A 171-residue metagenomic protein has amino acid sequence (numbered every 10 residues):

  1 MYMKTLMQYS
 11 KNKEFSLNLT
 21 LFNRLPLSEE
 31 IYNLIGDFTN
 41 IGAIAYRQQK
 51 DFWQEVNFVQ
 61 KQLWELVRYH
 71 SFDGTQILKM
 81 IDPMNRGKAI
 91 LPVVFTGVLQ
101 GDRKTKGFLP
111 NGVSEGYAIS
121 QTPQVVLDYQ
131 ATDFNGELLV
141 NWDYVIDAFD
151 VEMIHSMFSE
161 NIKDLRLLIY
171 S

Functional and structural regions predicted by a protein language model:
M1-T5, I41, E160: Short amphipathic alpha-helical face segments that pack within enzyme cores and frequently flank/anchor catalytic
M7, Y32, N85, I119-Q121 (+1 more regions): Generic marker of residues within folded, mature protein domains
Y9-E115, I146-D150: His-Asp-centered acyl/peptidyl-transfer active-site segments
K13-T20, Q49-V56, D73-G74, I119-S171: Extended, hydrophobic beta-loop-alpha segments that form or line the acyl/peptidyl-thioester binding and transfer paths
